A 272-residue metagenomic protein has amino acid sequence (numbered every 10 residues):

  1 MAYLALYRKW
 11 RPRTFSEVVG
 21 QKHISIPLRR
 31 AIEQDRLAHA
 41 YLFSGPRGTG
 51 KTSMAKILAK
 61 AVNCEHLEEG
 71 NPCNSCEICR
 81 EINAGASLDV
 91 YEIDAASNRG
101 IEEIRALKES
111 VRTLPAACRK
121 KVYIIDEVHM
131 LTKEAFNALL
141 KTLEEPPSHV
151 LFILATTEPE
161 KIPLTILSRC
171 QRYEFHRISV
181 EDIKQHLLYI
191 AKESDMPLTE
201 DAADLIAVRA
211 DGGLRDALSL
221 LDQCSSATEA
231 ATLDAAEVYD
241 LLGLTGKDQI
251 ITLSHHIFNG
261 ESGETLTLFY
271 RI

Functional and structural regions predicted by a protein language model:
M1-R172: P-loop/Walker A NTP-binding region and its immediately flanking N-terminal helices in P-loop NTPase folds
I24, A84-L88, E103-E109, R119 (+2 more regions): Extended, largely alpha-helical regulatory/partner-binding modules appended to the mid-to-C-terminal parts
